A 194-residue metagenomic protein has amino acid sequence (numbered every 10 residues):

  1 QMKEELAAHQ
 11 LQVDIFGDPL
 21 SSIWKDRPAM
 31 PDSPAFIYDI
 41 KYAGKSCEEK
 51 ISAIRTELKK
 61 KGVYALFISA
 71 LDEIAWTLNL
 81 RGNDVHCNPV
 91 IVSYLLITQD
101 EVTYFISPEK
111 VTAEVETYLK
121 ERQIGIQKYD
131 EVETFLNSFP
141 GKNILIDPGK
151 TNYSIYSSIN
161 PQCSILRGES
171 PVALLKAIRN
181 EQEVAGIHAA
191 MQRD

Functional and structural regions predicted by a protein language model:
Q1-R193: Terminal domain-start leader segments
